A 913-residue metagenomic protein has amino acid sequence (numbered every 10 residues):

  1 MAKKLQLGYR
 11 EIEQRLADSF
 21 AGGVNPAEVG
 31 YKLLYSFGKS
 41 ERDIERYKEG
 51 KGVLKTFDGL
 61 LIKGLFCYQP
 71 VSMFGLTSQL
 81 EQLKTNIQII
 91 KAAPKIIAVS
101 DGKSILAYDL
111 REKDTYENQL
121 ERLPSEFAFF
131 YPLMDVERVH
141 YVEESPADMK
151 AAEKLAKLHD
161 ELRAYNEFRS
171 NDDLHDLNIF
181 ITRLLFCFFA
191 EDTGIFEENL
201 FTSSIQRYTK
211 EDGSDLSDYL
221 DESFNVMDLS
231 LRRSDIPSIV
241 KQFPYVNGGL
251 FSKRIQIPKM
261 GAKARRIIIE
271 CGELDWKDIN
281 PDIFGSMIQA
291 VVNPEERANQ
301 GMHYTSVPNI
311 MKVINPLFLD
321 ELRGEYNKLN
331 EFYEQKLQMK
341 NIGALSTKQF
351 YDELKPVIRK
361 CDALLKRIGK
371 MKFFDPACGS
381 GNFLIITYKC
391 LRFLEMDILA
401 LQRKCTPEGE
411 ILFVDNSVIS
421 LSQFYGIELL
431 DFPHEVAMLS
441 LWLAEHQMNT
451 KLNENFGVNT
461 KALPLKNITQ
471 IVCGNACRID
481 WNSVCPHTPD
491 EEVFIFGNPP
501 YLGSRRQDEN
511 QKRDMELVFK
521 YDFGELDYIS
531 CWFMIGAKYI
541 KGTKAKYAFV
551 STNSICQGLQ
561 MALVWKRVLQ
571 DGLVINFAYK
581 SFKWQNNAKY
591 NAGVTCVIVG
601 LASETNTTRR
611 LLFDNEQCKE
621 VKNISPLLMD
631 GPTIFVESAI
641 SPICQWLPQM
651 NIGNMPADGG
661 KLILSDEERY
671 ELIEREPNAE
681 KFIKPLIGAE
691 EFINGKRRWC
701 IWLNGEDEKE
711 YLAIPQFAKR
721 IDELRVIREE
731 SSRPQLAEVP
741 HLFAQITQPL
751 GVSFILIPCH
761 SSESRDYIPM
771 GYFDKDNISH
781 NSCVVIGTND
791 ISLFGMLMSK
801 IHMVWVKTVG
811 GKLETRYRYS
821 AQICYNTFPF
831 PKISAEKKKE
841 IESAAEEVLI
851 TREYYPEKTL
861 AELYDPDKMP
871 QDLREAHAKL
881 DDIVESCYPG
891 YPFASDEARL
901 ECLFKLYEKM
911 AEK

Functional and structural regions predicted by a protein language model:
M1-P132, A147, K389, E395 (+1 more regions): Nucleic acid-processing catalytic cores of prokaryotic defense/repair systems
A2-E11, L120, P124-C390, Q423 (+11 more regions): Preference for the N-terminal adenyl/adenosyl cofactor-binding alpha/beta module
A2-K32, E49-G50, E296-A578, Q585 (+2 more regions): SAM-dependent methyltransferase catalytic region
V24, E167-I181, D275-N280, F523-G524 (+2 more regions): Structural motif
T56, S72-Q79, I96, S530 (+4 more regions): Polybasic, glycine- and aromatic-enriched phosphate-binding surface used to engage nucleic acids
A93, K103-N118, R122-S145, K150 (+15 more regions): Signature of N6-adenine DNA methyltransferases within the class I
E270, E353-K372, S417, P464-F494 (+3 more regions): Flexible, glycine/threonine-enriched loop-and-boundary segments that flank and lead into catalytic domains of large
C378, Q716-L724, T827-K913: Non-catalytic DNA-recognition/assembly elements of restriction-modification systems
